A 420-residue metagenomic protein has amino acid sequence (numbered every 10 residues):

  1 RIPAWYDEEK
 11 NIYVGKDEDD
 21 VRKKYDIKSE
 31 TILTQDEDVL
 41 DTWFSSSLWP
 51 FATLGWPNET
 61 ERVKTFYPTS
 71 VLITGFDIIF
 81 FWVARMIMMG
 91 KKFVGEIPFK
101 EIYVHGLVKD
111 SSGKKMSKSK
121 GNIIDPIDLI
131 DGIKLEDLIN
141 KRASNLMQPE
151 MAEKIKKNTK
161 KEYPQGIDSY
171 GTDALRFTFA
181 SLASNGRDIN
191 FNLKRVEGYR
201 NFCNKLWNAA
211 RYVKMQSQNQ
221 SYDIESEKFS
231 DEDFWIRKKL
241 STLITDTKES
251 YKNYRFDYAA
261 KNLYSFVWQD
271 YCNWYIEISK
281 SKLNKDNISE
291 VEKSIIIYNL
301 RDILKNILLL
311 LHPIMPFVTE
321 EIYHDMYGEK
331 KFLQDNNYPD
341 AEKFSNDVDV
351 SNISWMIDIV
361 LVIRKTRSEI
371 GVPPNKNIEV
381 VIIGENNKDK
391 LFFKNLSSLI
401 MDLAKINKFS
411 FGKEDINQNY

Functional and structural regions predicted by a protein language model:
R1-Y67, E96-E101, S112-I124, D128 (+5 more regions): Cys/His-rich finger/ribbon microdomains and the adjacent scaffold used for macromolecule binding/structural
Y6, Y13-G15, L33, K109-D110 (+3 more regions): Acidic, turn-prone loop/beta-hairpin segments
T34, E61-G75, K156-P164, S184-V196 (+6 more regions): Glycine- and acidic
I79-G95, V360-R367: Metal-dependent nuclease catalytic cores in nucleic-acid-processing enzymes, especially RNase H-like/related
H105-G106, L206, Y271, P316 (+1 more regions): Residue-level signal for inorganic ion chemistry
V108-S112, K120-E227, Y327-E329, E369-E379 (+1 more regions): Catalytic adenosine-cofactor/nucleotide-binding cores of aminoacyl-tRNA synthetases and other
S169-A183, N201-K214, D231-L243, K261-L283 (+2 more regions): Core structural elements
E197, D325-Y420: C-terminal low-complexity, glycine/proline- and small-hydrophobic-enriched intrinsically disordered tails that act as
